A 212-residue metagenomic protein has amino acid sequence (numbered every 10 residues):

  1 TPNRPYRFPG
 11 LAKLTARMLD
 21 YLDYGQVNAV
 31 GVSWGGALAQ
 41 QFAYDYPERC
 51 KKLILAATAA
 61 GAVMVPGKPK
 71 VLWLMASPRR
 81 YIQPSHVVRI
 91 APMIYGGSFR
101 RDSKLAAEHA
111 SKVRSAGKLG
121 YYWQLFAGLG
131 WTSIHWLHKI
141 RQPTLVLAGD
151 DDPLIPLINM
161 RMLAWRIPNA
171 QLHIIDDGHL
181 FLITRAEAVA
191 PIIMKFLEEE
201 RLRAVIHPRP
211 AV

Functional and structural regions predicted by a protein language model:
T1-V30: Active-site loop/oxyanion-hole signature of alpha/beta-hydrolase fold enzymes
N28, K52-I54, H138: Residue in the alpha/beta-hydrolase core beta-strand immediately N-terminal to the catalytic nucleophile
G31, G35, A39: Gly/Ala-rich beta-loop-alpha elbow adjacent to hydrolase catalytic centers
Q40, Y44, C50-R80: Flexible "cap/lid" loop of the alpha/beta hydrolase fold
M64-P66, P84-W136: Conserved alpha/beta-hydrolase catalytic His-Asp/Glu region
I140, V146-A148, D152: Short beta-strand/loop motif that positions the catalytic acidic residue of the alpha/beta-hydrolase fold
P153-N159: Conserved alpha/beta-hydrolase "acid-adjacent" motif
A170-V212: Catalytic active-site module of serine/aspartate enzymes centered on a nucleophile-bearing elbow/loop
